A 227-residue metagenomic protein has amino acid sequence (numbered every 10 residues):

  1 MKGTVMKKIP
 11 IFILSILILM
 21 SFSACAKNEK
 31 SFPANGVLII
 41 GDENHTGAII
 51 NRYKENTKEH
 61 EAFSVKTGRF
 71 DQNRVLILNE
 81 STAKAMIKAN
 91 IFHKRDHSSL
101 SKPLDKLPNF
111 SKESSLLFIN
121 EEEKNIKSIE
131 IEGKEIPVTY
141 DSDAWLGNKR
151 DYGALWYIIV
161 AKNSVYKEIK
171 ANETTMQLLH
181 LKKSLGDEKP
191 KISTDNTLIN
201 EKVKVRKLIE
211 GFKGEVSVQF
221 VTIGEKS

Functional and structural regions predicted by a protein language model:
M1-I9: Positively charged n-region of N-terminal signal peptides that target proteins for export
I11-I18: Sec-dependent N-terminal signal peptides
S21-A24: C-terminal motif of bacterial Sec signal peptides marking the signal peptidase cleavage site
N28-S227: Basic-flanked hydrophobic alpha-helices used for secretion and membrane insertion
